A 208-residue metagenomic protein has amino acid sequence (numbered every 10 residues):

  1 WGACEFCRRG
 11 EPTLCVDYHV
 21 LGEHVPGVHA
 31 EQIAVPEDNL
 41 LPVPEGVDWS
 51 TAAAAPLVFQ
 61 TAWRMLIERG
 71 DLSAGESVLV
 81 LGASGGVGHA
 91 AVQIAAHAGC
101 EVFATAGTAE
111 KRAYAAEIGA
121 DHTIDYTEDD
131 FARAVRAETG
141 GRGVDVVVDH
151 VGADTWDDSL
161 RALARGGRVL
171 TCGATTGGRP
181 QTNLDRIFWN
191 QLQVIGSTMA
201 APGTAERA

Functional and structural regions predicted by a protein language model:
W1-L40: Glycine-rich phosphate/adenylate-binding loop and adjacent beta-alpha elements of nucleotide- or dinucleotide-binding
V28, A106-Y114, F131, R179-L184: Short, glycine/polar-rich helix-capping loops at beta-to-alpha or helix-loop-helix junctions that flank or form
D48-D129: Mid-domain Rossmann-like dinucleotide-binding core that forms the NAD(H)/NADP(H) cofactor-binding site
E68-S73, E138-G140, R161: Glycine-rich helix-loop-beta junction characteristic of Rossmann-like nucleotide cofactor-binding loops
A83, V151, A174: NAD(P)H cofactor-binding loop motif with strongest signal on the N-terminal glycine-rich segment
A98, A106, D154-A208: Glycine-rich phosphate-binding loop and adjacent beta-alpha segment of Rossmann(oid) nucleotide-cofactor-binding
I124, D145-V148, L170: N-terminal Rossmann-like NAD(P) cofactor-binding module of classical short-chain dehydrogenase/reductase
D130-G141: Short amphipathic alpha-helix with an adjacent loop that forms part of the alpha/beta core around
